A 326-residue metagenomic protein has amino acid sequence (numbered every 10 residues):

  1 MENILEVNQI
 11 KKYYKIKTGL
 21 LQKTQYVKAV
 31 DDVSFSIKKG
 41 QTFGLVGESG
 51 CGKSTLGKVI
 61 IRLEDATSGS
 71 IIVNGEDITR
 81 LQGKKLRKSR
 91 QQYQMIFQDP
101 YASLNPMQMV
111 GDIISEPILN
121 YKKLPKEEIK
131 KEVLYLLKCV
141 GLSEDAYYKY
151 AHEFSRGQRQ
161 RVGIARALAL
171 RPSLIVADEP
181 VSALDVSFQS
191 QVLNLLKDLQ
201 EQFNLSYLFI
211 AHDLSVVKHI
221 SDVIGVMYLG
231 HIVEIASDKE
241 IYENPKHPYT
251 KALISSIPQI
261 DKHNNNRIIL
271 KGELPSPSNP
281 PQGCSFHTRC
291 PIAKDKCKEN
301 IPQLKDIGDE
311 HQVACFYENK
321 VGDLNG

Functional and structural regions predicted by a protein language model:
E2-N3, K17-L21, S237-G326: Short catalytic/signature loops enriched in Gly
L21-T24, I78-Q94, N120, E240-P245 (+1 more regions): ABC ATPase NBD coupling module
G69-D77: Conserved ABC transporter NBD signature motif
D77, E127-D145, I254, P258: Conserved ABC ATPase "signature" region
Y150-F154, Q158: Conserved ABC ATPase signature
A169-S173: A short, proline-enriched helix->beta-strand linker immediately N-terminal to the Walker B motif in ABC-type P-loop
V176, P180, L184, F188-N265: P-loop NTP-binding/switch modules centered on Walker-like glycine-rich loops
